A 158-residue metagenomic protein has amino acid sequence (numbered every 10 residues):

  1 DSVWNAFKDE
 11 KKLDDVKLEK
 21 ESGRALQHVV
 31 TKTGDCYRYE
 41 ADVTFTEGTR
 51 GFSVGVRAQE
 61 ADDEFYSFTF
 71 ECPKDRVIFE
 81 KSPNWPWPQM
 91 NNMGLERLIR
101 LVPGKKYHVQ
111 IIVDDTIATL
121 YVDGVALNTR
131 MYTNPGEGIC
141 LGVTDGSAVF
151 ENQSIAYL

Functional and structural regions predicted by a protein language model:
S2-H28: Short carbohydrate-recognition loop motifs
E19-N84: Secretory/extracellular carbohydrate-interaction modules and structurally similar beta-sandwich "look-alikes"
A25-K32, D42, L95-L101, T129 (+1 more regions): Beta-strand-rich interaction surfaces with strong enrichment in secreted/lumenal proteins
Y39-A41, G104-D114, A118-L120: Short tryptophan-centered beta-strand motifs in secreted/extracellular beta-sheet-rich domains of glycan-recognition
W85-H108: Short, aromatic/His-centered strand-loop micro-motif at the edge of beta-sheets
I111, Q153-I155: Extracellular beta-strand elements of beta-rich domains used for carbohydrate recognition/degradation or cell-matrix
R130-E151: Flexible glycan-contacting loops in extracellular carbohydrate-active proteins
